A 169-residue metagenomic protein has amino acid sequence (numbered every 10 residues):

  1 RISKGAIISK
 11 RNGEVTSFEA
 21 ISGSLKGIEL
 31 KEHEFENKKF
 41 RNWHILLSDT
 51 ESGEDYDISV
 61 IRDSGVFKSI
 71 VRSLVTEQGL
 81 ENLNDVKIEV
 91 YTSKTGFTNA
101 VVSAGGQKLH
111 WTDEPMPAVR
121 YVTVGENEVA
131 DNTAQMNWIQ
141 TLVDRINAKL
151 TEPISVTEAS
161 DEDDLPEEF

Functional and structural regions predicted by a protein language model:
R1-S59, S69-L74, S93-S155, E168: OB-fold ssDNA-binding interfaces and closely related basic DNA-contact patches used across DNA replication/repair
A20, V66-E89: Short nucleic-acid-contacting surface segments enriched for D/E, G, S/T with interspersed K/R
R62: Blade-loop segments of beta-propeller domains
E158-F169: Short acidic, low-complexity intrinsically disordered linear motifs used for protein-protein interactions
